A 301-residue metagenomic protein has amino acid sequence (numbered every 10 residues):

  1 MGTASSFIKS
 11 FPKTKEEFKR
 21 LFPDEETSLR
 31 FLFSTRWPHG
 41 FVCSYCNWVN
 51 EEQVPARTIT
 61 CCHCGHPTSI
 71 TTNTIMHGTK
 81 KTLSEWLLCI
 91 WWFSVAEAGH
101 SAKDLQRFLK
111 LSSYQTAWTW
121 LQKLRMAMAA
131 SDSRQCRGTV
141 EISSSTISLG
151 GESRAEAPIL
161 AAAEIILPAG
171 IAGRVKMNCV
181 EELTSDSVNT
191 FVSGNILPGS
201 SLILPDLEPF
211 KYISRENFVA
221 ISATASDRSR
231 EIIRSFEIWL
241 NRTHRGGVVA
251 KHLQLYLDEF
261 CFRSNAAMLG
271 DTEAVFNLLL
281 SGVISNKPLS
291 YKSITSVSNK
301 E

Functional and structural regions predicted by a protein language model:
M1-E301: Residue-level recognition of single "structural anchor" positions that define or cap local secondary structure
